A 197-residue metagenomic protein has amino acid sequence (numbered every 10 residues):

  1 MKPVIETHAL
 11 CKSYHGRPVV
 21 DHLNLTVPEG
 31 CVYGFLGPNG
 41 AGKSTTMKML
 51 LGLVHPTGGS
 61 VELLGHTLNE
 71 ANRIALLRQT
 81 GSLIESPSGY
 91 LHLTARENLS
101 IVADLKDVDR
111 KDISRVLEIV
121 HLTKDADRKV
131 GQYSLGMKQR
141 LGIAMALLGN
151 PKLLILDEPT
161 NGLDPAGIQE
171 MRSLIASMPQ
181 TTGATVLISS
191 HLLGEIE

Functional and structural regions predicted by a protein language model:
L51: Helix-to-loop junction immediately C-terminal to a conserved catalytic motif
G59-N69, A75-L76: Conserved ABC transporter NBD signature motif
S100, D104, R110-D125: Conserved ABC ATPase "signature" region
L154-E158: Catalytic Walker B motif of ABC-type/P-loop ATPase nucleotide-binding domains
Q169-T182: Helical segment within the ABC ATPase nucleotide-binding domain
